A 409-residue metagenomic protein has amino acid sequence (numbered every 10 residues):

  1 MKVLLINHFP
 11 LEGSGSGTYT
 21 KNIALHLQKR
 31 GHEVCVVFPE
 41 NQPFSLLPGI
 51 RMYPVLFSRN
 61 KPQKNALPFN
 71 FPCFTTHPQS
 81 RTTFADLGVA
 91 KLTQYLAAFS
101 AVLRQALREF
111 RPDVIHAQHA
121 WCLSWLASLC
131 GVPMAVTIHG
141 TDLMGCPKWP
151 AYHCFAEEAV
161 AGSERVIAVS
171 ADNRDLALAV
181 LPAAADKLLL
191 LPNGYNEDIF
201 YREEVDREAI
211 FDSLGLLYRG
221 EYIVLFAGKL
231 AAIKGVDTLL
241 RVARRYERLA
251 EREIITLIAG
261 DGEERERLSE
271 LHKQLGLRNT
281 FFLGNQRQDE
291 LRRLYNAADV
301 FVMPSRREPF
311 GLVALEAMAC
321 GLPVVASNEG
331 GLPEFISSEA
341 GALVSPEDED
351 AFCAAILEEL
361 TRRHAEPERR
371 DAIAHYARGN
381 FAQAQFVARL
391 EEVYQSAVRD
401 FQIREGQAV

Functional and structural regions predicted by a protein language model:
V36-R104: A conserved catalytic-core segment of Leloir-type glycosyltransferases
D172, G194: Carbohydrate-associated surface elements
L217-K234, L240-A243: Conserved donor-binding/catalytic core segment of Leloir-type glycosyltransferases
E266-Q286: Nucleotide-activated donor-binding/catalytic signature segment of Leloir-type glycosyltransferases, i.e., the conserved
N285-Q286, R293-A298: Short alpha-helical donor nucleotide-sugar binding micro-motif in glycosyltransferases
R306: Aromatic "clamp/platform" in nucleotide-sugar-dependent glycosyltransferases that forms part of the donor/acceptor
P323-A326: Short hydrophobic beta-strand element within catalytic cores of glycosyltransferases and related nucleotide-activated
S338, A342-E349, E358-H364: Conserved acidic donor-binding segment of nucleotide-sugar-dependent glycosyltransferases
